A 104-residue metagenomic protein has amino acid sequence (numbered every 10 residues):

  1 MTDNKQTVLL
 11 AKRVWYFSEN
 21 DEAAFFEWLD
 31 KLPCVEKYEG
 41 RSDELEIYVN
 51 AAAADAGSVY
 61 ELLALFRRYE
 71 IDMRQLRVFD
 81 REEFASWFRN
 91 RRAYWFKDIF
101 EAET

Functional and structural regions predicted by a protein language model:
M1-D3, E39-D43: Short, ordered beta-strand-loop transition motifs
N4-A11: Short, hydrophobic beta-strand segments
A11-D21: Short, surface-exposed ligand-recognition loops at beta-strand->loop->(often short) alpha-helix junctions that present
E19-A23, A56-V59: Conserved strand-to-helix beginnings and helix N-cap segments that scaffold or border functional pockets
F25-E27: Histidine-anchored nucleotide/phosphate-binding helix
L29-E39: Short acidic amphipathic segments
D43-A52: A generic structural motif
A51-T104: Helix-rich interaction surfaces within compact, conserved domain-sized segments that mediate assembly or partner
